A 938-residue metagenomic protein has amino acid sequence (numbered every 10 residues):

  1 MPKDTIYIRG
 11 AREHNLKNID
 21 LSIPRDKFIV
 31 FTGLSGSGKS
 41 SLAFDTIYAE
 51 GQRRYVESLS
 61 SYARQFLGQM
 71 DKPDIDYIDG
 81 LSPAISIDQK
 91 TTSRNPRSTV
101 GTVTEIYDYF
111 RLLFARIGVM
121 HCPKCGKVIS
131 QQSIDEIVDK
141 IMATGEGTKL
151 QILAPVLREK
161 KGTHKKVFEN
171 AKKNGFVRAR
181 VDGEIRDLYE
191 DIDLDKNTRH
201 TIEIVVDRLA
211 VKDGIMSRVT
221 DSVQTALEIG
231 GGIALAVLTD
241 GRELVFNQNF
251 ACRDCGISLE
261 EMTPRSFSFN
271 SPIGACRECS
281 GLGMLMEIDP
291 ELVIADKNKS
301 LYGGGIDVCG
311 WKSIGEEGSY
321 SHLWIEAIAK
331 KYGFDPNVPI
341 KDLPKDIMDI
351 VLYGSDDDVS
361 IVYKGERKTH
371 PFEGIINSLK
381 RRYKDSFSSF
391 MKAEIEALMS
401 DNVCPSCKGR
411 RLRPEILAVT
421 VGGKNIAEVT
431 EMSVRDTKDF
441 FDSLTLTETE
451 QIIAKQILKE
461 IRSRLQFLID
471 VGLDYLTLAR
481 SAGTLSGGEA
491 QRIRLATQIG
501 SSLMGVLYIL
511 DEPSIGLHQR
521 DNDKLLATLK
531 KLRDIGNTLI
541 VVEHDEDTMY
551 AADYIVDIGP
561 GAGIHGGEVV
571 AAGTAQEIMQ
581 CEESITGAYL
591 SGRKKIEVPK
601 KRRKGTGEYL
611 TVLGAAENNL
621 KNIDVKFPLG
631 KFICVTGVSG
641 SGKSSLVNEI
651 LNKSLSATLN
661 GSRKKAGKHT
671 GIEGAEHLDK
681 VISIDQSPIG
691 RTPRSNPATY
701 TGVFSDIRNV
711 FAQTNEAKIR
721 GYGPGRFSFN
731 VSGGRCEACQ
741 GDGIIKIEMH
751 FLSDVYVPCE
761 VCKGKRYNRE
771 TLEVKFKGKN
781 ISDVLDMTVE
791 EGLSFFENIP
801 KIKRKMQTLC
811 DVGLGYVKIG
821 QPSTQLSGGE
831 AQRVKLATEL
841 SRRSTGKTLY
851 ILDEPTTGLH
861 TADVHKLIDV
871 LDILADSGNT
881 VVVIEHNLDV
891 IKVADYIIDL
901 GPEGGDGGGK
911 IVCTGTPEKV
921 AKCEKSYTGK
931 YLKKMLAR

Functional and structural regions predicted by a protein language model:
M1-R938: Conserved phosphate-binding elements of NTP-dependent enzyme cores
